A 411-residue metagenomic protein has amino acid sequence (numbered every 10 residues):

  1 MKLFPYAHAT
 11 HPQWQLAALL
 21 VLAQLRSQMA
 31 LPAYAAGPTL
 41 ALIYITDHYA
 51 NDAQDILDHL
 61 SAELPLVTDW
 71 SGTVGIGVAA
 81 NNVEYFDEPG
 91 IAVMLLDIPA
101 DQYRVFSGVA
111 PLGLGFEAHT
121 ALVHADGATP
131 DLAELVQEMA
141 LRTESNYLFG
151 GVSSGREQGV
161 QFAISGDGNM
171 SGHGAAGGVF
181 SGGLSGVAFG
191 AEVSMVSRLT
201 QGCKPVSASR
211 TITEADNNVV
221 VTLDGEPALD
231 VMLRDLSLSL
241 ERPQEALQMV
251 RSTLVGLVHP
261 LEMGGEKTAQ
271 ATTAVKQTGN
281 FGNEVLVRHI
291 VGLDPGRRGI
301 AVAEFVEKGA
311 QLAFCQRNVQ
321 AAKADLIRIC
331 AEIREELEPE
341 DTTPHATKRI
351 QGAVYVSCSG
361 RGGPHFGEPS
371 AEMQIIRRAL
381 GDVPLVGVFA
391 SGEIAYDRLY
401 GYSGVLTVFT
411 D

Functional and structural regions predicted by a protein language model:
M1-A50, H59-A62, V67-A353, C358-F366 (+3 more regions): Small-residue-enriched flexible segments
I56: Contiguous, structured surface segment used for ligand recognition
